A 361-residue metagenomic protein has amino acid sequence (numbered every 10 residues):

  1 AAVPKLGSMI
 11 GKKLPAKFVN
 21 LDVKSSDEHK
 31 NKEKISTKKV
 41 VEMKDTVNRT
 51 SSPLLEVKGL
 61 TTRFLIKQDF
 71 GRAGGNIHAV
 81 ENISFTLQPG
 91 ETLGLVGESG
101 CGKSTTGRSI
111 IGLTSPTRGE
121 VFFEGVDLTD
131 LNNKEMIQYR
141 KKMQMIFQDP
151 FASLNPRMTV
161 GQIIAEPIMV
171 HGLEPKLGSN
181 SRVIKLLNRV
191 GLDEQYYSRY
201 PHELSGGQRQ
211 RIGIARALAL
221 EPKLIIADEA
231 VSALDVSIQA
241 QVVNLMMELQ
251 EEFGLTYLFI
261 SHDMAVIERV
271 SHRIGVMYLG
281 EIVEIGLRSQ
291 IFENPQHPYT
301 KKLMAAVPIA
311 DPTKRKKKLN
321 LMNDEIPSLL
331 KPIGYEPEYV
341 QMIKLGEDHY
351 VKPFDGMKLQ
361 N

Functional and structural regions predicted by a protein language model:
A1-P53, K67-G71, R288-Q360: Charged, flexible cofactor/metal-binding loops and thiol motifs
I111: Helix-to-loop junction immediately C-terminal to a conserved catalytic motif
G119-D127: Conserved ABC transporter NBD signature motif
D127, G178-Q195, M304: Conserved ABC ATPase "signature" region
Y200-L204, Q208: Conserved ABC ATPase signature
A219-K223, Q239: A short, proline-enriched helix->beta-strand linker immediately N-terminal to the Walker B motif in ABC-type P-loop
